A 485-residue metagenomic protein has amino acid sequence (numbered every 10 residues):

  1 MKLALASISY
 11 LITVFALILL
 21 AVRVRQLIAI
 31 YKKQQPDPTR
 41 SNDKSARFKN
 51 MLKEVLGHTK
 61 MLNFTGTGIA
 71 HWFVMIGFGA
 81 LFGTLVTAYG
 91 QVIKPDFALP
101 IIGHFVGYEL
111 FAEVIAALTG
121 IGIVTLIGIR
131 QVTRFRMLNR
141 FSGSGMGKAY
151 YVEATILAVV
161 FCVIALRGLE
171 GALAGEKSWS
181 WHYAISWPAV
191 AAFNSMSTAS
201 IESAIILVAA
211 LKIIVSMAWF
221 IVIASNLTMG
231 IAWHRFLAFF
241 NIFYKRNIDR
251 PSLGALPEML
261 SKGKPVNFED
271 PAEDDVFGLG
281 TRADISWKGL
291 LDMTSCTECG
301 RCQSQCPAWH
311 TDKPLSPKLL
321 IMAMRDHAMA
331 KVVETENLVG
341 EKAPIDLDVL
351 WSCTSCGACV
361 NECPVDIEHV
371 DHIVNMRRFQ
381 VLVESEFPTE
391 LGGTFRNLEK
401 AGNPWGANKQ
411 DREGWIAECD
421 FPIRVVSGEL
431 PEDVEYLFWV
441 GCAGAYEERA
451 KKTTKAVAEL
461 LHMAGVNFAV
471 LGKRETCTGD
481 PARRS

Functional and structural regions predicted by a protein language model:
M1-E273, G278-L279: Membrane-embedded alpha-helical bundles of multi-pass integral membrane proteins
K2-V132, D284-M293, L315-I321, A328-S485: Iron-sulfur-cluster electron-transfer modules
S180-H182, P188, H310, G406 (+2 more regions): Short linear interaction motif-like sites in intrinsically disordered regions of transcription factors
L211-S216, S295-E298, V470: Helix-boundary capping/turn motifs
A224-S352, A401: Ferredoxin-type iron-sulfur electron-transfer modules and their immediate structural context
